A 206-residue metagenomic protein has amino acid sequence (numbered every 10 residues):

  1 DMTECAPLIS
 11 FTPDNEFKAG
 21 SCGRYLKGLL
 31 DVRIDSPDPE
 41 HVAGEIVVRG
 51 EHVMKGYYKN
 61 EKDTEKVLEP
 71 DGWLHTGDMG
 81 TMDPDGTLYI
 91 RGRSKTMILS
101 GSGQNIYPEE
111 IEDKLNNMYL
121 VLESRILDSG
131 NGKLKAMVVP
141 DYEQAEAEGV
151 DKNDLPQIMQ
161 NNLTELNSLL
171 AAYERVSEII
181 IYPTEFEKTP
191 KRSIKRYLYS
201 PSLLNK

Functional and structural regions predicted by a protein language model:
D1-G44, H52-K55, E65-D71: Conserved ATP-binding loop and adjacent catalytic segment of the adenylate-forming AMP-binding
D35, M79, N117-Y142, N167: C-terminal boundary motif of the adenylate-forming
E40-S100: Conserved ATP-binding/catalytic segment of the ANL
V42, D83, Y89, I106 (+2 more regions): Generic structural signal for well-ordered beta-strand positions
V53, T87-N116, E143-D154, A171-V176: Adenylate-forming
G86, L115, A136, I179 (+1 more regions): Residue-level signal for inorganic ion chemistry
I98, E123-R125, G132, L163-K206: Conserved C-terminal "lid"/linker of ANL adenylate-forming enzymes
